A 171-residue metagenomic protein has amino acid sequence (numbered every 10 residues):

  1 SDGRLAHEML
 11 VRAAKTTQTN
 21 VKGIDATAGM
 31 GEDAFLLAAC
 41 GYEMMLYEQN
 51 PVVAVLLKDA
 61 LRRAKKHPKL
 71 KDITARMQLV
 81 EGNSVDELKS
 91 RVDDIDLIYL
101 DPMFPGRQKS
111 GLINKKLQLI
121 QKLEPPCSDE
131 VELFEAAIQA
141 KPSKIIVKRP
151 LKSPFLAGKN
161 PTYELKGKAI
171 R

Functional and structural regions predicted by a protein language model:
S1-G23, G31, A39: S-adenosyl-L-methionine
K22, E43, R76, S143-K144: Residues at the starts of beta-strands that form the adenosine-phosphate
K22-L56: Basic (Lys/Arg-enriched) interaction patch that binds polyanionic ligands
G23-L36, I95-N114: Conserved proline-anchored active-site loop of SAM-dependent methyltransferases that bridges a beta-strand
Y47-L97: S-adenosyl-L-methionine
N83-E87, P125-I138: A short, acidic, amphipathic alpha-helical segment used as a generic capping/interface helix at domain edges
P102-L133: Mobile active-site "lid"/loop adjacent to the S-adenosyl-L-methionine
E130-R171: Conserved Class I SAM-dependent methyltransferase catalytic core
